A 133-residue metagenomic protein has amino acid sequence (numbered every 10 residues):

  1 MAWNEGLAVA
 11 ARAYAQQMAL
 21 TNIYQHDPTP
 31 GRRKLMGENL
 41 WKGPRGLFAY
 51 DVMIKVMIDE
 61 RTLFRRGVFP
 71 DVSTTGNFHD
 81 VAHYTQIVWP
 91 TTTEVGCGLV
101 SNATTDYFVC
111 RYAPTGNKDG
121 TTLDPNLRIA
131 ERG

Functional and structural regions predicted by a protein language model:
M1-L35: Short, well-ordered surface patches within globular domains
R33-G133: A well-ordered secondary-structure block
